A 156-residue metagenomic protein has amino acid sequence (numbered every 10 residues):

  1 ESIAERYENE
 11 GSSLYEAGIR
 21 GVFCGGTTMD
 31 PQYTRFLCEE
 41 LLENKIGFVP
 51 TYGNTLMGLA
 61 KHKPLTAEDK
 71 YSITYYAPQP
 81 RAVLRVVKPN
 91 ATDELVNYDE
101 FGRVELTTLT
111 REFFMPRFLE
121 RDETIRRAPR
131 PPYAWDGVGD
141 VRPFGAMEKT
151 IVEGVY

Functional and structural regions predicted by a protein language model:
E1-Y156: Active-site glycine/GP-rich loop and adjacent strand/helix microenvironment that borders small-molecule binding pockets
